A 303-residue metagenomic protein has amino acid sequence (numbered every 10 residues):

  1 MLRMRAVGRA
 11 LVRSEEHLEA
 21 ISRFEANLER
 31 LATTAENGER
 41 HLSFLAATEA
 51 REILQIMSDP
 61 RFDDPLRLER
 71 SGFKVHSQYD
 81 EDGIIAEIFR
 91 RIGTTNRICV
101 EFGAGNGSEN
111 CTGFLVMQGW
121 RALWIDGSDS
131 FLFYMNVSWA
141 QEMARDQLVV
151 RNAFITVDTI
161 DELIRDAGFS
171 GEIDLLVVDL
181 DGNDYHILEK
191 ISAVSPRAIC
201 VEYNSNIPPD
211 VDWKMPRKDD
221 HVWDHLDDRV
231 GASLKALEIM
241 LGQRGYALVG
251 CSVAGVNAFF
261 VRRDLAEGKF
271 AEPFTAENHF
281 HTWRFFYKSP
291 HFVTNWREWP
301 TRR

Functional and structural regions predicted by a protein language model:
M1-L66: Membrane-proximal basic amphipathic "stem/tether" segments
F44-G93, V100, S108, F114 (+2 more regions): Rossmann-like AdoMet/SAM-dependent catalytic core
G72-D166, S170, L175-V178, S205-P208: SAM cofactor-binding core of SAM-dependent methyltransferases, primarily the Rossmann-like beta-alpha-beta module
E101, W124, V177, A198-E202 (+2 more regions): A structural signal for short, well-ordered beta-strand segments and their strand-loop junctions that often border
Q118, V194-S195, R244: Short, structured coil segments at secondary-structure junctions
M135, I164, I187-I191, F260: Hydrophobic packing residues within well-ordered alpha-helices of enzyme cores
V177-I187: Active-site glycine- and acidic-residue-rich loops that bind and position anionic ligands or nucleotide-like cofactors
H186-W223: A short alpha/beta connector and helix-capping loop motif
